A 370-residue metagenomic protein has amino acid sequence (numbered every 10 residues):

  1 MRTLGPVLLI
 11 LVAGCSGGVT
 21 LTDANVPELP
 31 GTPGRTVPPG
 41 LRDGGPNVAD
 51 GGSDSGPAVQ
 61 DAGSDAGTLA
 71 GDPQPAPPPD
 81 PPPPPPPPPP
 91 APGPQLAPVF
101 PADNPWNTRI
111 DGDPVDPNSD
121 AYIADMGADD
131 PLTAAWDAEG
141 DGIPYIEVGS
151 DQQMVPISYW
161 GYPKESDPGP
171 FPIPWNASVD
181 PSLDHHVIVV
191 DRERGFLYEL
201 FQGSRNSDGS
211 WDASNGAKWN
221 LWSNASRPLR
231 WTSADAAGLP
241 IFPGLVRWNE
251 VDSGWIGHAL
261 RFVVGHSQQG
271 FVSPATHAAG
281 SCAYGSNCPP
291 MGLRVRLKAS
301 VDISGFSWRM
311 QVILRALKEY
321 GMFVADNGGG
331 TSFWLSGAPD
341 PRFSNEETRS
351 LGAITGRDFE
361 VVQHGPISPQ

Functional and structural regions predicted by a protein language model:
M1-A13: Sec-dependent bacterial lipoprotein signal peptides
V12-A91: Ser/Thr-rich, Pro/Gly/Ala-heavy low-complexity intrinsically disordered linkers and tails of secreted extracellular
P79, P87-Q370: Short, surface-exposed polybasic-aromatic patches that bind anionic ligands, especially phosphate groups
